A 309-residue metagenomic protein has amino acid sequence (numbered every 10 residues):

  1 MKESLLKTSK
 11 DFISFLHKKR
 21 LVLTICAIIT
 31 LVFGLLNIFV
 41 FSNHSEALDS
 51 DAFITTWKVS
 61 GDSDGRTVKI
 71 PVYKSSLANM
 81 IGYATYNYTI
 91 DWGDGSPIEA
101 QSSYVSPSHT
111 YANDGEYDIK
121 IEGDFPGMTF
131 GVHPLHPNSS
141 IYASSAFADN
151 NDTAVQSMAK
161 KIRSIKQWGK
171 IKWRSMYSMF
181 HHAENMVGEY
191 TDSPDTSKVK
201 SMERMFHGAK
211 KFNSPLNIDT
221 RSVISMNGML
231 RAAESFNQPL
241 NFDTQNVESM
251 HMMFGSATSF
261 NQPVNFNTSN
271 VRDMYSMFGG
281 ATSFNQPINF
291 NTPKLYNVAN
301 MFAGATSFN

Functional and structural regions predicted by a protein language model:
M1-H17: N-terminal secretory signal peptides that target proteins for export/translocation
H17-K18, D219: Intrinsically disordered, low-complexity sequence elements enriched in Ser/Thr/Gly/Pro
L23-I38: Sec-dependent N-terminal signal peptides of Gram-positive bacterial secreted proteins and lipoproteins
L35-D49: Sec-dependent signal peptide cleavage junction
L48-N309: Negatively charged
